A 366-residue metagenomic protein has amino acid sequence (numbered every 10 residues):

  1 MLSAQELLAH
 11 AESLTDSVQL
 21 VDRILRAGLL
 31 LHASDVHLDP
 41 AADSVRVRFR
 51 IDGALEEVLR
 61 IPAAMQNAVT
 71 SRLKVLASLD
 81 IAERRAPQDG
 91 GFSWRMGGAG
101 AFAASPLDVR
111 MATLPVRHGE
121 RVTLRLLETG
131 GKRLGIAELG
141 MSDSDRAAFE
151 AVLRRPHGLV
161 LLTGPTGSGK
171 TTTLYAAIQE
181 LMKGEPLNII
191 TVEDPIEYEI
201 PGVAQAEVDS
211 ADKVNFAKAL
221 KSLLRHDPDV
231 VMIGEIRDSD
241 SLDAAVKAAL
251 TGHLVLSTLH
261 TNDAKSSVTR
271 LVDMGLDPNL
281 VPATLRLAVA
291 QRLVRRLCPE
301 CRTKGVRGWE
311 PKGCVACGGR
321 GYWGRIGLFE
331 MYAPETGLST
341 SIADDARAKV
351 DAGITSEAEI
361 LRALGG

Functional and structural regions predicted by a protein language model:
A4-G366: Short, flexible helix-loop junctions that flank or precede catalytic/ligand sites
